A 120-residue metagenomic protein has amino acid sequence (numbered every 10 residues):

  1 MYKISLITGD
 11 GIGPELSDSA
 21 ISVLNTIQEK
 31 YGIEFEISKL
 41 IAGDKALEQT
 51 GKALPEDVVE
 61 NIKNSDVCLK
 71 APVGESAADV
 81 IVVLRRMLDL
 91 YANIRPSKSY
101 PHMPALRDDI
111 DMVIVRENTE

Functional and structural regions predicted by a protein language model:
M1-G11, E29, E34-E36, I41-E120: Anion-binding alpha/beta catalytic cores of soluble intermediary-metabolism enzymes, centered on
I12-S17: Short N-terminal binding/cap micro-motifs at the start of the first secondary-structure element
D18-S19, D79: Generic recognition of short, well-ordered alpha-helical segments
A20-S22, V83-L84: Short, glycine/charged-enriched secondary-structure capping and boundary segments
I21-Y31: Short catalytic helix/loop segments, enriched in acidic residues and glycine and frequently bearing histidine
